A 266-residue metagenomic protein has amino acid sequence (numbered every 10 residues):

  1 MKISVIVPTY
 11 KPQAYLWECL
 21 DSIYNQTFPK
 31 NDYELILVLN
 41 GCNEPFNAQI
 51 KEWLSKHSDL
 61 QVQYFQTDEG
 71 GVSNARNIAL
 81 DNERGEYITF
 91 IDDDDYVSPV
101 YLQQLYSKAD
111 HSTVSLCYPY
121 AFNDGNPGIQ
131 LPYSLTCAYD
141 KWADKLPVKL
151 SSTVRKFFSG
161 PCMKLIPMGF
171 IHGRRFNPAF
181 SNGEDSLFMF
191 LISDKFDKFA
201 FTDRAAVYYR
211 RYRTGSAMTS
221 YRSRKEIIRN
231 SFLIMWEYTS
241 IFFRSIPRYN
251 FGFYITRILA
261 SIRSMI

Functional and structural regions predicted by a protein language model:
K2-S4, S22, E34, L187: Cell-envelope/extracellular polymer assembly enzymes that use nucleotide-activated donors
I3-Y15, C19, Q26, V38-N40: A conserved hydrophobic helix/loop-capping motif in glycosyltransferases and polysaccharide synthases
L20-Q66: Acidic donor-binding segment of Leloir-type glycosyltransferases
D59, S98-F170, Y221: Flexible acidic/His/Gly-enriched loops in nucleotide-sugar-dependent glycosyltransferase catalytic domains
T67-E83: Glycine-rich, basic loop-to-helix element that forms the pyrophosphate-binding segment of sugar-nucleotide handling
I88: Short aromatic/hydrophobic "clamp" motif used to bind/position activated sugar donors
W142-R222: Conserved nucleotide-sugar donor-binding catalytic segment
A205-R213, M218-I246: Catalytic core of nucleotide-sugar-dependent glycosyltransferases
